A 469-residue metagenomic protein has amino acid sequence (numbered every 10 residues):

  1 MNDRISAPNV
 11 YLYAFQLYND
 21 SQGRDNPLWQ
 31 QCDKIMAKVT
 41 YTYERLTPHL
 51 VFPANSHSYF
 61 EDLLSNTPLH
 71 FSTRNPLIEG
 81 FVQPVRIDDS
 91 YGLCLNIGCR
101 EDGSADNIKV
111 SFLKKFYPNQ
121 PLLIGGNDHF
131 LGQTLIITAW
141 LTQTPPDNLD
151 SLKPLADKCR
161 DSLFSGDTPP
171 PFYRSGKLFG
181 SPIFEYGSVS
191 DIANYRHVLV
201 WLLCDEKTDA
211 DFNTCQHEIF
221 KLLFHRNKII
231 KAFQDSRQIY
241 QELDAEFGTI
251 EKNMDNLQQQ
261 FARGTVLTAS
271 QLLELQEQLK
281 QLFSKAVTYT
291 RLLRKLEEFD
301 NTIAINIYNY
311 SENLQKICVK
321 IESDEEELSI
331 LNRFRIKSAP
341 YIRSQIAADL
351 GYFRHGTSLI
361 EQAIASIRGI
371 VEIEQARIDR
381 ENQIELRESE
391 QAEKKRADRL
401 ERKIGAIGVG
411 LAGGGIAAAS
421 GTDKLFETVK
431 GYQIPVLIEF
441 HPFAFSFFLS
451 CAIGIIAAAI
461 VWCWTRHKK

Functional and structural regions predicted by a protein language model:
M1-I124: Long, contiguous, compositionally biased segments that the model treats as domain-scale units
P27, K38, H49, C318-D324 (+1 more regions): A short, terminal or domain-edge coil/loop segment
W29, W140, W201, W462-W464: A residue-identity detector for tryptophan
C32, Q143, C204, T465-H467: Enriched - but not universal
H70-Q281: Extended alpha-helical interaction modules
T268-G421: Membrane-associated alpha-helical segments
I404-K469: Transmembrane alpha-helical hairpins and terminal membrane-anchor modules
